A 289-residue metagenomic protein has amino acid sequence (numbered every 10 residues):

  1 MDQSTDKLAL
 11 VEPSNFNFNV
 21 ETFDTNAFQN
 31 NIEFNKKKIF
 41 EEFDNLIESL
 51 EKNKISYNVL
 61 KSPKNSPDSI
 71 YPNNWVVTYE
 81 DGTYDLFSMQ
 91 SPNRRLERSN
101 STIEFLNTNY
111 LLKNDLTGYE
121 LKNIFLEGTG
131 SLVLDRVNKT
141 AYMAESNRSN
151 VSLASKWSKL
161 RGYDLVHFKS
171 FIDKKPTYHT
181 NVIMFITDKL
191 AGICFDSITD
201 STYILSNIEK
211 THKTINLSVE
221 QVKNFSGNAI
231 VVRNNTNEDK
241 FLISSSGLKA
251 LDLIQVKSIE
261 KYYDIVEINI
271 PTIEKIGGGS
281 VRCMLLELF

Functional and structural regions predicted by a protein language model:
M1-F289: The feature marks the mature, well-folded catalytic cores of soluble enzymes
